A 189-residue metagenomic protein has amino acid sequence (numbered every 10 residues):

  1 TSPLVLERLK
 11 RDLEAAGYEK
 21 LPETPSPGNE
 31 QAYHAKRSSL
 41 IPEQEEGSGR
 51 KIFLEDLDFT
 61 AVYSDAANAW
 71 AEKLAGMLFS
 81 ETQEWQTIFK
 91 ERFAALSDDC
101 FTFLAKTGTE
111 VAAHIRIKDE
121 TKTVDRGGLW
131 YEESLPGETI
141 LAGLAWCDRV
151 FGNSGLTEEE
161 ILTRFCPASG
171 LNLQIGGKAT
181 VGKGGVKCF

Functional and structural regions predicted by a protein language model:
T1-F189: Basic, Gly/Ser/Thr-rich N-terminal segments that form RNA-phosphate-binding interfaces in CRISPR RAMP
